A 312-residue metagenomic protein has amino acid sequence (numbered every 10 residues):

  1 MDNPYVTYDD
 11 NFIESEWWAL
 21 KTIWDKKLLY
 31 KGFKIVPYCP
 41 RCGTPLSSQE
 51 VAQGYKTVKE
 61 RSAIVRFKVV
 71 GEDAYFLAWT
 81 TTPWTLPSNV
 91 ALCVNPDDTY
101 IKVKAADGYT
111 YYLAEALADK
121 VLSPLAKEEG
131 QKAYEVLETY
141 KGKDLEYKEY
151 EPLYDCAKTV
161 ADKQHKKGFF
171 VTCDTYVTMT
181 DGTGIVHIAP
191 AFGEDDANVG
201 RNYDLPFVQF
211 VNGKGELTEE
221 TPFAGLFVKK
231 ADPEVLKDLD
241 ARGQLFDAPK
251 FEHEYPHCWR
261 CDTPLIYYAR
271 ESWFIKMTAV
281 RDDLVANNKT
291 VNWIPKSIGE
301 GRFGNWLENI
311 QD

Functional and structural regions predicted by a protein language model:
M1-V160, Q164-K166, K214-T221, W259-D312: Conserved, charged catalytic cores of large soluble enzymes
D9-D10, V186-H187, G225, Q244 (+1 more regions): A generic secondary-structure micro-motif detector that highlights 1-2 residue hydrophobic/ambivalent hotspots embedded
L20-K21, A197, L236, Y255: Short glycine-/small-residue-rich flexible loop motifs, especially phosphate/cofactor-binding loops
G142-Y147, F223-D232, A241: A glycine-biased structural micro-motif
Y150, D155, Q164-G213: Extracellular/luminal Protease-associated
V160-K163, K167-G168, L226, V235-D238: Extended, non-globular alpha-helical segments
K230-Y255: Phosphate/diphosphate-binding loops
